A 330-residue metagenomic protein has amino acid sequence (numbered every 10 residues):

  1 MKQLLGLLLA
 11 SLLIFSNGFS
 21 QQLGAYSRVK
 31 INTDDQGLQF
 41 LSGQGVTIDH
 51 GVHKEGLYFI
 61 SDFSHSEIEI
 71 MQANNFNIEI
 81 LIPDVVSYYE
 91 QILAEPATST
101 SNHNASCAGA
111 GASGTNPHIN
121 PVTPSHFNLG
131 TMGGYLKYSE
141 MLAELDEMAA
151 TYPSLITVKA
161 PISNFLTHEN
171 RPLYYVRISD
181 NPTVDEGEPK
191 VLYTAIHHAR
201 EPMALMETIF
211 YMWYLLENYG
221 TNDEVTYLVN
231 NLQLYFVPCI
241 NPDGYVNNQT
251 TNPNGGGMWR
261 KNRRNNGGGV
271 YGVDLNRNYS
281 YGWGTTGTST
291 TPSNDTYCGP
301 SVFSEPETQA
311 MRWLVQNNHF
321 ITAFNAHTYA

Functional and structural regions predicted by a protein language model:
L5, G18-A330: M14 metallocarboxypeptidase catalytic domain recognition
G6-S16: Bacterial N-terminal signal peptides
